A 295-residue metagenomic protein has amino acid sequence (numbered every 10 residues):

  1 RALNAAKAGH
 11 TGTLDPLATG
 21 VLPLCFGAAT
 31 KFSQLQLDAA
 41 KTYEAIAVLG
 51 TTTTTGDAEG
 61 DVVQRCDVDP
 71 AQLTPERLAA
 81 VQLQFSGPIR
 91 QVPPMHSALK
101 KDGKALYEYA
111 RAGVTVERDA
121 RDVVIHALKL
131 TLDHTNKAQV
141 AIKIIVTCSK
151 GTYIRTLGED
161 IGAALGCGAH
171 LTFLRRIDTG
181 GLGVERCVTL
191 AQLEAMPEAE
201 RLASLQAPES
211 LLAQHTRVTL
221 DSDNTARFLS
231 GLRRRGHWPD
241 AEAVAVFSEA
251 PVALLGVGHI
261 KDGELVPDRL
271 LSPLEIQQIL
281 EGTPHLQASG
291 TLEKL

Functional and structural regions predicted by a protein language model:
R1-L14, A141, A164-L295: Accessory RNA 3′-end/elbow-binding domains used by RNA modification enzymes
R1-T19, A28-E194, L292-L295: Non-catalytic RNA-recognition surface used by pseudouridine synthases
L24: Phosphate-centric recognition/catalysis
